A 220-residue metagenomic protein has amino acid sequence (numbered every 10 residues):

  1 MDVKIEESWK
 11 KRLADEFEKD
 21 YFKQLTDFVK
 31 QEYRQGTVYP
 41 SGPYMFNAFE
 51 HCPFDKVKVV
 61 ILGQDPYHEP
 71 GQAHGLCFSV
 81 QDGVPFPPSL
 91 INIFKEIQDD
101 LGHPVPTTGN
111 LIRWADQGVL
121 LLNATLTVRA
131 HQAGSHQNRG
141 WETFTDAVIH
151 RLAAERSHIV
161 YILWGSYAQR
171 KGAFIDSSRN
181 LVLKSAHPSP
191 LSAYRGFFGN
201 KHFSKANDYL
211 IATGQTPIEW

Functional and structural regions predicted by a protein language model:
M1-L13: Generic N-terminal amphipathic, Lys/Arg-enriched alpha-helix
V3, D15-L163, Y167-R170, I175 (+4 more regions): A polyanion-binding, active-site-adjacent surface
G199: Short, conserved glycine- and acidic-residue-centered signature motifs in active-site or ligand-binding loops
